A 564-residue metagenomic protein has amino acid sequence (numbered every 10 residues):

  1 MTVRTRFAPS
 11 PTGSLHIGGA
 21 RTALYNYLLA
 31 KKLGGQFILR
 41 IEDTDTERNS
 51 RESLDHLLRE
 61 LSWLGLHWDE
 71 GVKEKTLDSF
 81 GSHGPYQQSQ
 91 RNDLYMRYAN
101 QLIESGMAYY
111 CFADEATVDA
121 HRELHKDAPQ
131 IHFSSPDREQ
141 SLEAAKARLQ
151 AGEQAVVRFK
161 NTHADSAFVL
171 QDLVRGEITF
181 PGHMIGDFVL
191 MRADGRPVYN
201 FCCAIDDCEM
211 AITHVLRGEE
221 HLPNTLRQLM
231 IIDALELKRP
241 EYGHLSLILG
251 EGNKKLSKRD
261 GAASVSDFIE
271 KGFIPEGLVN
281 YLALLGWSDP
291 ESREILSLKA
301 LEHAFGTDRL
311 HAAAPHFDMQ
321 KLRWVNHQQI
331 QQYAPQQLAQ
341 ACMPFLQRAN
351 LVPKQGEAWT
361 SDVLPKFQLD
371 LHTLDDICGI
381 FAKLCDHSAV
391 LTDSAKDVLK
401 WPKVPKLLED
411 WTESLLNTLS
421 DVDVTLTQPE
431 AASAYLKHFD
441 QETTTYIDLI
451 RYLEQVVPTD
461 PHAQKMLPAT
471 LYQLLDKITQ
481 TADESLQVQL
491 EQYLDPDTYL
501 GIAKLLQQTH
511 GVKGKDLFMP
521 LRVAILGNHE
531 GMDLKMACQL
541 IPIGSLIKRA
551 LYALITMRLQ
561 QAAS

Functional and structural regions predicted by a protein language model:
M1-K126, P223-L237, G277: N-terminal Rossmann-like or analogous alpha/beta NTP/dinucleotide-binding catalytic cores that position adenine
T5-P11, L39-D43, M210-V215, A263 (+2 more regions): Glycine- and acidic
Y27-L28, N200-C202, L521: Hydrophobic alpha-helical segments in the ANL/AMP-binding
N49-R51, D55, L64-G65, L190 (+3 more regions): Conserved nucleotide- and phosphate/pyrophosphate-binding catalytic cores in adenylate/nucleotidyl-handling enzymes
D55, R59, D93, R97-E104 (+8 more regions): Replace "anionic and nucleotidyl ligands
F80-Y86, I212-T213, A262-S264: Short acidic, glycine/Ser/Thr-rich loop/turn "cap" segments at secondary-structure junctions
Q101, Y109-H244, L249-L256, S264 (+1 more regions): Active-site cores that bind ATP or allylic diphosphates and position pyrophosphate for catalysis
